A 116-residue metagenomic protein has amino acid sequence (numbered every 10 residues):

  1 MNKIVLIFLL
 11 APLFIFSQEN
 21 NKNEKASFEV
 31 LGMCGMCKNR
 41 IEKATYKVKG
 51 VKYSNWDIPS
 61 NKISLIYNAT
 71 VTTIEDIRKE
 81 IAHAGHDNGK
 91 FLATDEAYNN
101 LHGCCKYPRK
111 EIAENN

Functional and structural regions predicted by a protein language model:
M1-N23: Bacterial Sec-dependent N-terminal signal peptides
A11, F28-L31, Y98-N99: Processing junctions and N-termini across compartments
K25-N55, P59-K62: N-terminal targeting signals for Sec/Tat export/insertion, comprising classic cleavable signal peptides
I41-A44, D76-G85: Short amphipathic alpha-helices in soluble, non-transmembrane regions that often serve as interface/regulatory elements
I58-I66, E96-H102: Surface-exposed aromatic
N68-I74: Helix N-cap motif at beta-to-alpha junctions
G85-A97: Conserved short beta-strand edge segments in small beta-sheet-based binding/regulatory domains
N99-N116: Short, low-order "capping/linker" segments at domain edges
